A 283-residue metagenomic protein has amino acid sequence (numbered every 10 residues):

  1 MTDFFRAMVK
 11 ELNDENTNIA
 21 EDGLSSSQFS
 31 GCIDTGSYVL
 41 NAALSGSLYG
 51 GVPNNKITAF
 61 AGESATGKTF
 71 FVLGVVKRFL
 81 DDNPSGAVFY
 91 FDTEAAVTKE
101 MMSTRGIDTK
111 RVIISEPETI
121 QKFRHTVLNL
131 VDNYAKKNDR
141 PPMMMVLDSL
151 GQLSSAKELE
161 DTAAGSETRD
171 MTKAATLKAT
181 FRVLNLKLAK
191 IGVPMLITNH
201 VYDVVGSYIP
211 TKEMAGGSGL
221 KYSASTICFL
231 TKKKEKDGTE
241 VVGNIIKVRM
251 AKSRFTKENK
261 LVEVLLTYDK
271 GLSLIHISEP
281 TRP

Functional and structural regions predicted by a protein language model:
T2-V112, F123-D132: The Walker A/P-loop phosphate-binding site
G62, D92, S149-G151, L230-K232 (+2 more regions): Flexible glycine-/small-residue-rich
T93, H200, P280: Cofactor-binding loop segments of dinucleotide-utilizing enzymes, especially the Rossmann-like FAD- and NAD(P)+-binding
V112-E118: Short acidic-hydrophobic, aromatic-tinged amphipathic segments that line or gate anion-handling sites
K122-S223, I227-I245: P-loop NTPase motor core
E235, T239-G243, K252-L261: Acidic, polar loop-rich interaction surfaces within structured domains
F255-V262, L266-L274: Conserved alpha/beta core segments of nucleic-acid transaction machinery
S273-P283: Residue-level detector of conserved catalytic or cofactor/ligand-binding positions in enzyme active sites
